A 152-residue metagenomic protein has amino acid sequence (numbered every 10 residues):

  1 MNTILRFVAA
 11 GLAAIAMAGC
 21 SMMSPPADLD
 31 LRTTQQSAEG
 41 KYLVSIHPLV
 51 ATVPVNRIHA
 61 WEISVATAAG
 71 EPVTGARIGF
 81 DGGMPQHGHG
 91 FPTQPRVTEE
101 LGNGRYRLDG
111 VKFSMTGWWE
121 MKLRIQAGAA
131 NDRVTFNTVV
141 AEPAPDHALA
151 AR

Functional and structural regions predicted by a protein language model:
M1-A9: Bacterial N-terminal signal peptides that target proteins for export
V8-A18: Bacterial N-terminal signal peptides
S21-L43, P95-R96, G128-R152: Extracytoplasmic/periplasmic copper-protein system
V44-H47, P54-A69: Beta-strand-rich structural segments
I58, N103, T116-W118: Extracellular Ig-like/FN3 beta-sandwich strand-entry sites
A68-P85, F91-Q94: Short flexible loop/turn segments that cap and initiate beta-strands
L101-L108: Aromatic sugar-binding surface patches on proteins that engage polysaccharides or sugar-phosphate polymers
G117-Q126: Short, aromatic- and glycine-rich surface loops/edge beta-strands on solvent-exposed regions
